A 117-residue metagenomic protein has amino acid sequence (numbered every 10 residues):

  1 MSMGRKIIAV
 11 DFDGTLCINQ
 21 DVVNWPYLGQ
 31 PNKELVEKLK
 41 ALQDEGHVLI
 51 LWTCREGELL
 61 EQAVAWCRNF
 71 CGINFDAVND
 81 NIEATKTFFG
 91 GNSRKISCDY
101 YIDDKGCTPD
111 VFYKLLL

Functional and structural regions predicted by a protein language model:
M1-L117: HAD-like aspartate-dependent phosphatase fold
